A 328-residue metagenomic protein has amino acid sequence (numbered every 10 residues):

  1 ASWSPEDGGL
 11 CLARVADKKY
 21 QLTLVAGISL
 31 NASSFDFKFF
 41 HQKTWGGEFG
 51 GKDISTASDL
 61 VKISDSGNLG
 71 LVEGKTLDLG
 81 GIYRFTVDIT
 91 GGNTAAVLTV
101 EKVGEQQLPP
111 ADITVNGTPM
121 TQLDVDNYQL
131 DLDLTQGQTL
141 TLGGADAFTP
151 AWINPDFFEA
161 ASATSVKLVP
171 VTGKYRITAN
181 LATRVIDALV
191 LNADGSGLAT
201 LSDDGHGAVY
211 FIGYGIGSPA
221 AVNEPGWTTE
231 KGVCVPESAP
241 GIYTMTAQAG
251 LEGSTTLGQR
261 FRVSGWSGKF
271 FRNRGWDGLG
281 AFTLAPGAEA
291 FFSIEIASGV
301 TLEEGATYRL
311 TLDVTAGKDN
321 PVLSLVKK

Functional and structural regions predicted by a protein language model:
A1-K328: Insoluble glucan recognition modules
